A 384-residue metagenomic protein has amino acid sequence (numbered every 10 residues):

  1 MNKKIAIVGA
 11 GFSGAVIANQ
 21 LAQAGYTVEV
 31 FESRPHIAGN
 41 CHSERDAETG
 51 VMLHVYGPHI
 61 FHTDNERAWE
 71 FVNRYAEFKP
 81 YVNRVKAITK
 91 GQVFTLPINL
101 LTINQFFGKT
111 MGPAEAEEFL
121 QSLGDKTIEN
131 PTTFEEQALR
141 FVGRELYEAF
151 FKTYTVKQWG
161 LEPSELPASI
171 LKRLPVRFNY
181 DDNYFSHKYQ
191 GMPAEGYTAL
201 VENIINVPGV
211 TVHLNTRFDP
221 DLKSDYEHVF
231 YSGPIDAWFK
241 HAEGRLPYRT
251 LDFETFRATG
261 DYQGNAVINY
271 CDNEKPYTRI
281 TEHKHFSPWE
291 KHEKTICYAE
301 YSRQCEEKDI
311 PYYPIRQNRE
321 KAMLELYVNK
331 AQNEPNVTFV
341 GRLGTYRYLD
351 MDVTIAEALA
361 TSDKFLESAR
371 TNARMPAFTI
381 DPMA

Functional and structural regions predicted by a protein language model:
K3-V30: N-terminal Rossmann-like FAD-binding beta1-loop-alpha1 element of flavoenzymes
F12-S13, P35-I37, T49, L101 (+6 more regions): Short, solvent-exposed loop/turn segments at secondary-structure junctions
A22-A47: Glycine-rich FAD pyrophosphate-binding loop
A24, T216-L326, Q332: Mid-domain catalytic core of redox enzymes that form a hydrophobic substrate pocket/lid adjacent to a catalytic redox
R45, E282-A384: Conserved flavin/dinucleotide-binding core of flavoenzymes
T49-D125: Dinucleotide-binding Rossmann-like beta1-alpha1 core, especially the glycine-rich loop that anchors the ADP
V82, V212-T216, G341: Short loop/edge segments at beta-strand edges and connector loops that shape dinucleotide/nucleotide cofactor-binding
K90-H228, S232, F239: Active-site/ligand-binding neighborhood in enzyme catalytic cores
